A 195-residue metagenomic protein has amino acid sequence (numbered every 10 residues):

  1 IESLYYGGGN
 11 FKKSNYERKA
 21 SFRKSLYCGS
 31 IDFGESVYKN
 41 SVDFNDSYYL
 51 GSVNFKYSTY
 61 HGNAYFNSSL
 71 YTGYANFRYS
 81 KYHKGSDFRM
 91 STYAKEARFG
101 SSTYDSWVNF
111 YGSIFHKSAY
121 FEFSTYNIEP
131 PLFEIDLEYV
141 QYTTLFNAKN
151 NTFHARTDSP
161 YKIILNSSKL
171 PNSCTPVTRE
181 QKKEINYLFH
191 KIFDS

Functional and structural regions predicted by a protein language model:
I1-S195: N-terminal leader/targeting and pre-domain segments
